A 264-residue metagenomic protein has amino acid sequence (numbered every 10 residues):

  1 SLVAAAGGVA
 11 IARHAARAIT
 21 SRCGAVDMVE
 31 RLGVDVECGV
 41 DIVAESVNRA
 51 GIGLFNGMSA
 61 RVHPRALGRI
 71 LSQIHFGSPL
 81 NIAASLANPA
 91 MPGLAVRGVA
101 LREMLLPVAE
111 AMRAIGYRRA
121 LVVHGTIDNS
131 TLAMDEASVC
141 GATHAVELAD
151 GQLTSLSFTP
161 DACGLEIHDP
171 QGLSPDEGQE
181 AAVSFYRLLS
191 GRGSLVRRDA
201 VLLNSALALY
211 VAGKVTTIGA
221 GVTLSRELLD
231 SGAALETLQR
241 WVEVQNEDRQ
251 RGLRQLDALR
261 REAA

Functional and structural regions predicted by a protein language model:
S1-A12: Active-site cofactor/substrate anionic-group-binding motifs, chiefly glycine- and Lys/Arg-rich phosphate-binding loops
G8, E30-E37, I42, N48-A264: Glycine-rich anion-binding loops and their surrounding alpha/beta cores
H14-A16, G57: Structural motif
A18-V34: Active-site-proximal loop->helix
